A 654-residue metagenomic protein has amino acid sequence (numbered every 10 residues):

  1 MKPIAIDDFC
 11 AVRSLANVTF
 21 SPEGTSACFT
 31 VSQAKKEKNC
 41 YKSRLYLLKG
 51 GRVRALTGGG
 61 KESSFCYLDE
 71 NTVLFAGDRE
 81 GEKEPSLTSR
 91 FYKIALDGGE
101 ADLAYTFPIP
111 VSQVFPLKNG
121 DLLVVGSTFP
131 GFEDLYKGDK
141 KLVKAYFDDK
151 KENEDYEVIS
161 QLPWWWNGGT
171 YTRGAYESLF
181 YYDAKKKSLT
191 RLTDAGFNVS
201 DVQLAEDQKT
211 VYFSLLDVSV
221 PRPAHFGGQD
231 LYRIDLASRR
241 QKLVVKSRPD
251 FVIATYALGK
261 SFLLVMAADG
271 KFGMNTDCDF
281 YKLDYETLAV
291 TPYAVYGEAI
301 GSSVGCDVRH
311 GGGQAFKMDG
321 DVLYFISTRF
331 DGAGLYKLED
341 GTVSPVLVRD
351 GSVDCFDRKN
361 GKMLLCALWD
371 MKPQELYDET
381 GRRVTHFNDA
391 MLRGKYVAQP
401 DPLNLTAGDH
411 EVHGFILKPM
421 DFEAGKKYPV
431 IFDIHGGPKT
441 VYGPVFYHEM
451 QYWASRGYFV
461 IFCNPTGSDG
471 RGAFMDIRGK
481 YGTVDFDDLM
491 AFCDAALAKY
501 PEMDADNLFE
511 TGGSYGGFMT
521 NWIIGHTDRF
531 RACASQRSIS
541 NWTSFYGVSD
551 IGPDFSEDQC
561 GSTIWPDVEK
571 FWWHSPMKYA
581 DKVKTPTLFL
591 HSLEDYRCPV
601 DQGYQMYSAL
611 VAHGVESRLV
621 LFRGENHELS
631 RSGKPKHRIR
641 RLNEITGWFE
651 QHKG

Functional and structural regions predicted by a protein language model:
M1-S14, L47-S63, P85-L87, I94-P110 (+10 more regions): Multi-bladed beta-propeller domains
A16-T19, Y156-S160, W165-W166, T170-S178 (+7 more regions): Non-catalytic accessory segments flanking enzyme active sites
T19-S26, S64-T72, V114-G120, V202-T210 (+3 more regions): Blade-terminus and WD-like Trp-Asp/Gly-His loop motifs, strongest in beta-propeller folds
A27-V31, V73-G77, L123-G126, V211-L215 (+3 more regions): Residue position within the beta-strands of beta-propeller blades
E37-K42, E82-T88, T170-A175, R222-Q229 (+3 more regions): Short, solvent-exposed loop/turn segments at conserved positions within beta-propeller repeat blades
S43, T128-F180, H225-D230, C278-Y281 (+3 more regions): Predominantly five- to eight-bladed beta-propeller fold
F387-D506, G513, G547: Cap/lid segment of the alpha/beta-hydrolase catalytic domain
P465-G654: Active-site-proximal cap/loop segments of hydrolase catalytic domains
